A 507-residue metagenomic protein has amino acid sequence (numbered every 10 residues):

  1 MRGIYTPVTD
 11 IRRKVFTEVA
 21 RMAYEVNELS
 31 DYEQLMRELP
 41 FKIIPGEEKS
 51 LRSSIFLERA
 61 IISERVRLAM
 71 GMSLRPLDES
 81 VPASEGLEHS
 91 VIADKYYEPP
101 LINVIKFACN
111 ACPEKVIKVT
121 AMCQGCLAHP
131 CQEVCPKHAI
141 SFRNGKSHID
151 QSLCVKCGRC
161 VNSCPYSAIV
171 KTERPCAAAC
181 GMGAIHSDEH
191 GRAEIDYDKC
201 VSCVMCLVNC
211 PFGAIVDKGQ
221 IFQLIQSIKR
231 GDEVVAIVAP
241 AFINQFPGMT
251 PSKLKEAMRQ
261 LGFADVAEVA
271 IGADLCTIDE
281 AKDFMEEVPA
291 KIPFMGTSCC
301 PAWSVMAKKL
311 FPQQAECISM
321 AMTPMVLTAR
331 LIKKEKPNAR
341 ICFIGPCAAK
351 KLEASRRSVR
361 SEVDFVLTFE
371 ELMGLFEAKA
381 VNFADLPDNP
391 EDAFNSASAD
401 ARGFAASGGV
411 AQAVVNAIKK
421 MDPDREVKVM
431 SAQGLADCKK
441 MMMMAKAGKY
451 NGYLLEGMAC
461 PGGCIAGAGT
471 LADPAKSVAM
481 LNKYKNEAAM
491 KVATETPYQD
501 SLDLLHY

Functional and structural regions predicted by a protein language model:
M1-L77, L87, D217-Y507: Iron-sulfur-associated redox domains of electron-transfer enzymes in respiratory and anaerobic energy metabolism
A60, A83-L87, K95-L101: Extended, highly charged accessory segments
D78-S80, V104: C-terminal edge-of-domain segments
V91-T120, K137-H138: N-terminal [4Fe-4S]-dependent radical SAM core
N110-K118, S141-K146, S187, M205-L207 (+3 more regions): Gly-rich Lys/Arg/Thr-decorated short loops/hinges at beta-loop-alpha junctions or inter-strand turns that position
C123: Conserved, function-defining core regions and hallmark residues within catalytic/recognition domains
A128-Q151, R159-D196, V201, M205-Q220: Iron-sulfur cluster-binding cysteine motifs and their immediate structural context in ferredoxin-like electron-transfer
